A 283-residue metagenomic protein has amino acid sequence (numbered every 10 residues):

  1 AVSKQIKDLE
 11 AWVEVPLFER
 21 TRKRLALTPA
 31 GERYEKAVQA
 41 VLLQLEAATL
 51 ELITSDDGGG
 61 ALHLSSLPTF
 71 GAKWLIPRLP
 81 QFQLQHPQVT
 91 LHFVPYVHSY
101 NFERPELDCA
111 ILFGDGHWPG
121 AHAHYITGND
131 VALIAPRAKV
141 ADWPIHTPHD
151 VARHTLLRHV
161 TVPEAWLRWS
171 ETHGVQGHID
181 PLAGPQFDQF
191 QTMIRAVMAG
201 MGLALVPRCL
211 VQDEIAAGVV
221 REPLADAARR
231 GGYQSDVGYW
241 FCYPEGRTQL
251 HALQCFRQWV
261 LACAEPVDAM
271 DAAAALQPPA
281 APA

Functional and structural regions predicted by a protein language model:
E10-L27, V220: A short LG(V/I)-centered, amphipathic sequence patch enriched for acidic residue(s) preceding the LG motif
W12-V13, Y34-D56: Alpha-helical linker/hinge and terminal dimerization helices associated with HTH transcriptional regulators
T28-G31, F102, V151, A196-G202 (+1 more regions): Hydrophobic residues within well-ordered alpha-helices
G59-P119, A273-A283: Central regulatory/effector-binding core of bacterial HTH transcription factors
V94-L157, T161-Q186: Acidic, Gly/Pro-rich loop/turn segments at junctions of secondary structure
H178-A228, M270: Hydrophobic hinge/microswitch elements
A225-M270: A late-sequence structural motif
